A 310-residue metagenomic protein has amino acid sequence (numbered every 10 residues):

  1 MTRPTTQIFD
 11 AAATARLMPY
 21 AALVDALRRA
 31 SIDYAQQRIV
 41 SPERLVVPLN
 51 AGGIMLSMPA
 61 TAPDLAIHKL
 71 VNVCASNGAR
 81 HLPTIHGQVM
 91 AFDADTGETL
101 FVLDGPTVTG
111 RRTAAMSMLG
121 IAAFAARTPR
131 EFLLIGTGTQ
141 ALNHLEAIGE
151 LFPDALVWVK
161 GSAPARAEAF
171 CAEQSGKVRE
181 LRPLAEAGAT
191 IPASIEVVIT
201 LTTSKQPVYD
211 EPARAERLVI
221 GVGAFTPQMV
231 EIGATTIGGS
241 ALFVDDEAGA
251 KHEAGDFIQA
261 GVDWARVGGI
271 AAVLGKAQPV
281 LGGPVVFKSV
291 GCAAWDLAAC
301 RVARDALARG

Functional and structural regions predicted by a protein language model:
M1-T109, M118, A125-T128, A294-L297 (+1 more regions): N-terminal ligand-binding/catalytic initiation module
F124-E131, P153, A215: Short helix-loop-beta connector
T137-G138: Glycine-rich Rossmann-fold phosphate-binding loop(s) that bind the pyrophosphate of adenine dinucleotide cofactors
A141-L142: N-terminal Rossmann-fold NAD(P) dinucleotide-binding loop
I148: Aromatic pocket-lining residues of Rossmann-like dinucleotide-binding sites
L151-Q174: NAD(P)-binding Rossmann-fold cofactor-contacting core
K177-F257: Rossmann-like adenosine-cofactor binding region
Q228-G310: Adenosine-phosphate binding glycine-rich loop
